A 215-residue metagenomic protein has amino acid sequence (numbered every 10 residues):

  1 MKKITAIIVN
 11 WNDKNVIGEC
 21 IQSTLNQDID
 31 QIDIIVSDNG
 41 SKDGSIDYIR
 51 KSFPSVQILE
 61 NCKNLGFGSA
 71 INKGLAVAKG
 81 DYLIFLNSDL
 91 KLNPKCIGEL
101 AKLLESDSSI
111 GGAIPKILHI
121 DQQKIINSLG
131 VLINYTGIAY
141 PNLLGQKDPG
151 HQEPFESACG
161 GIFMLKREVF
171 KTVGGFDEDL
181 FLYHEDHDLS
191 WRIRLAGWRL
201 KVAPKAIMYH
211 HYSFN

Functional and structural regions predicted by a protein language model:
Q22-Q31: Short, acidic, metal-binding catalytic loop of nucleotide-sugar glycosyltransferases
S23, D38-D47, K63: A conserved acidic beta->alpha catalytic loop
Q31-G40, L59-N61: Short beta-strand/loop segment that forms part of the nucleotide-sugar
N61-A78, S88, E99: Glycine-rich, basic loop-to-helix element that forms the pyrophosphate-binding segment of sugar-nucleotide handling
L83: Short aromatic/hydrophobic "clamp" motif used to bind/position activated sugar donors
K91-I133: Conserved donor NDP-sugar-binding/catalytic core segment of glycosyltransferases
P115, I133-F155, G160, K171: Short, flexible, basic/aromatic active-site loop/helix in glycosyltransferases
E156-I207: A short, conserved alpha-helix in the catalytic core of glycosyltransferases
